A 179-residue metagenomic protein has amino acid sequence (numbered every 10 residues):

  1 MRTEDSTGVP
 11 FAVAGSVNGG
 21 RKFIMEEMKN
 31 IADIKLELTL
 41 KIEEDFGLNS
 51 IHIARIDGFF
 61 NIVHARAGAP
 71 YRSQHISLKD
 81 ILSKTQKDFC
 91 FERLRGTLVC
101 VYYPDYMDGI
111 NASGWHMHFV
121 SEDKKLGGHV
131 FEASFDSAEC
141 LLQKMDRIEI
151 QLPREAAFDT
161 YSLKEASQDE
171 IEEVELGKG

Functional and structural regions predicted by a protein language model:
M1-I42: Hydrophobic alpha-helical segments and helix pairs
M28, A32-I110: Long, positively charged binding patches that form subdomain-scale interaction surfaces for polyanionic ligands
S50, E92-L94, N111-S113, L126 (+2 more regions): A generic structural signal for well-ordered coil/turn residues at beta-strand boundaries that shape enzyme active-site
P70-R72, W115-H116, S134-F135: Short, solvent-exposed amphipathic alpha-helical segments in soluble enzyme and RNA/protein-processing domains
G96, K125-L126, V174-G177: Mature extracellular or lumenal effector domains of secreted proteins and single-pass membrane receptors/adhesion
A112-V120: Histidine-centered divalent-metal-coordination microenvironment in nucleic-acid enzymes
S121-A166: A hydrophobic, small-residue-rich beta->alpha segment in the mid-to-C-terminal subdomain of diverse proteins
L163-G179: Conserved catalytic alpha/beta cores of large enzymes that bind or transform nucleotide phosphates and polynucleotides
